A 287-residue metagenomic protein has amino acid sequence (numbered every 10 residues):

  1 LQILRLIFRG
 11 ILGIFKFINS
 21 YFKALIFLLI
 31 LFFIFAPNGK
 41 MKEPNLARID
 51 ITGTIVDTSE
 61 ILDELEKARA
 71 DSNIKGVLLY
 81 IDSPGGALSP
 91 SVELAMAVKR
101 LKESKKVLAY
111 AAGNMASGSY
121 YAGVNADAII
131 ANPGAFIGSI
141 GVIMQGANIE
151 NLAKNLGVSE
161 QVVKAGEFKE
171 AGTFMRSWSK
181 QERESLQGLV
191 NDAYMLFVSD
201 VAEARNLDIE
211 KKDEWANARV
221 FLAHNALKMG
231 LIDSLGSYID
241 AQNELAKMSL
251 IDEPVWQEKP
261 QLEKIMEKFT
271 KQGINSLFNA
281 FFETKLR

Functional and structural regions predicted by a protein language model:
L1-A109, G113-S117, A126-N132, Q145-R287: N-terminal organellar transit peptides
I140-I143: Short, charged, surface-exposed secondary-structure boundary motifs
